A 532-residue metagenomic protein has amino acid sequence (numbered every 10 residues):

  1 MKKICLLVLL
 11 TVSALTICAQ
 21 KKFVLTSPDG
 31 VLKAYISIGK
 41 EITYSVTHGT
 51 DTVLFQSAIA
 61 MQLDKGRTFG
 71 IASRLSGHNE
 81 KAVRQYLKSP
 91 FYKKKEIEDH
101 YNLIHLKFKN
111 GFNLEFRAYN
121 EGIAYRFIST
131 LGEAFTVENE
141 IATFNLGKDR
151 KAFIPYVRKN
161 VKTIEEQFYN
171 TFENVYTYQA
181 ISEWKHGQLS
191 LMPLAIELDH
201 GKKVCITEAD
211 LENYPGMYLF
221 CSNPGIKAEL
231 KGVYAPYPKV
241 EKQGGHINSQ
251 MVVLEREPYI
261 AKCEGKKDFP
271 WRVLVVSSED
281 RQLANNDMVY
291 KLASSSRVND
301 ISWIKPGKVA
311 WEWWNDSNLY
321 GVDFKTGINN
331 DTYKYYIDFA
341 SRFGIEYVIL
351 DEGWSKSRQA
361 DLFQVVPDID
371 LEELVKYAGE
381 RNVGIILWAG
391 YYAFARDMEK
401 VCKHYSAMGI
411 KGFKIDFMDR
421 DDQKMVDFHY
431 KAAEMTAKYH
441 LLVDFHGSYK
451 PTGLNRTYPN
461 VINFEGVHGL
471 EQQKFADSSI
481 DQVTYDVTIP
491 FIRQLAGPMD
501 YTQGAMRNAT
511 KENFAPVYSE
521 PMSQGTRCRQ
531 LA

Functional and structural regions predicted by a protein language model:
M1-K22: Bacterial Sec-dependent N-terminal signal peptides
K21-K291: N-terminal accessory beta-strand-rich subdomains and adjacent acidic, glycine-rich linkers that precede catalytic cores
A118-Y119, I123-Y125, F144-L146, W271-V275 (+8 more regions): Long, contiguous hydrophobic alpha-helical segments, chiefly transmembrane helices and signal peptides
P193-A195, I337, V375, A432-A433: Short amphipathic alpha-helical segments and helix-helix/interface helices
I260, E264-F339, F343: An acidic-aromatic substrate-binding cleft motif
F343-I345, M408-G409: Short loop/turn motifs at secondary-structure junctions
D351-R529: Aromatic- and carboxylate-enriched substrate-binding clefts and catalytic-loop regions of carbohydrate-active enzymes
A532: Catalytic cores of secreted or luminal carbohydrate-active enzymes
